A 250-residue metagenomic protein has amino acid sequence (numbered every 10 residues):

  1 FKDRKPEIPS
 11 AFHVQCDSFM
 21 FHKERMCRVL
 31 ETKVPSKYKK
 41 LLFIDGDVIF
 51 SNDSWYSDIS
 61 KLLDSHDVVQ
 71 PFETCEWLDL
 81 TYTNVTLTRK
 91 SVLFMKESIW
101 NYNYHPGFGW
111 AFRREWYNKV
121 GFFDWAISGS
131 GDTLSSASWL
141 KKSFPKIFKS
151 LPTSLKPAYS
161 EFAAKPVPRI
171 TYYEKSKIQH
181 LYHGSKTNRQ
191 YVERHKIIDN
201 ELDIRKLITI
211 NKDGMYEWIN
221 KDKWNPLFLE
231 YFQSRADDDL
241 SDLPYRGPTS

Functional and structural regions predicted by a protein language model:
F1-Y38: Active-site-proximal specificity loops/subdomain of glycosyltransferases
D3-I8, W55-Y56, L80-V85, G184-K186 (+1 more regions): Short aromatic-enriched loop/helix-cap "lid" or pocket-rim segments at secondary-structure transitions that line
Q15-S18, S54, F72-E73, K175 (+1 more regions): Residues at the C-termini of beta-strands that transition into short coil/loop
K37-S51, V69: Short beta-strand-to-loop acidic/aromatic patch adjacent to the donor-nucleotide binding site
I44, P106-F108, K175: Residues that flank catalytic or metal-binding motifs in active/ligand-binding sites
D47-I49, T74-W77, Y117, I178-Q179 (+1 more regions): Short, solvent-exposed loop/turn segments at secondary-structure junctions
S51-K141: Conserved catalytic core of nucleotide-sugar-dependent glycosyltransferases
A126-S250: C-terminal catalytic/acceptor-binding lobe
